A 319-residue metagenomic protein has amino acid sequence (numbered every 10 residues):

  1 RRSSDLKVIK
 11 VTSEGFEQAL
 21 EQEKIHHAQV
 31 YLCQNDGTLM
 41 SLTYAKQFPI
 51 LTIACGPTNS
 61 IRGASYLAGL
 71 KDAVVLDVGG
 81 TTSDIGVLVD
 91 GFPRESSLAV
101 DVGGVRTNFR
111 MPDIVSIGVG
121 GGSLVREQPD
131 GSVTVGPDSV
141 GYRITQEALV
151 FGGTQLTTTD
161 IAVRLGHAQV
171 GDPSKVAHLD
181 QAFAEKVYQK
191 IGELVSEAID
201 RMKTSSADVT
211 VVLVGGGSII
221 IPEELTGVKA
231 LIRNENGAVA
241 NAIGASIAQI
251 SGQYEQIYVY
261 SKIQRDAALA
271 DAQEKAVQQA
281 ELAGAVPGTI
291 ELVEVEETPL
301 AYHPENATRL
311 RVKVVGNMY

Functional and structural regions predicted by a protein language model:
R1-S3: Short, small-residue-biased leader/transition segments that mark boundaries at the very start of proteins
L6, I50-K71, G86-Y319: Helical "lid/coupling" subdomains associated with nucleotide-phosphate turnover
H26-T43, L213-T226: Acidic-glycine-rich active-site phosphate/pyrophosphate-binding loop
T81: Conserved Rossmann-like nucleotide-cofactor binding loop
